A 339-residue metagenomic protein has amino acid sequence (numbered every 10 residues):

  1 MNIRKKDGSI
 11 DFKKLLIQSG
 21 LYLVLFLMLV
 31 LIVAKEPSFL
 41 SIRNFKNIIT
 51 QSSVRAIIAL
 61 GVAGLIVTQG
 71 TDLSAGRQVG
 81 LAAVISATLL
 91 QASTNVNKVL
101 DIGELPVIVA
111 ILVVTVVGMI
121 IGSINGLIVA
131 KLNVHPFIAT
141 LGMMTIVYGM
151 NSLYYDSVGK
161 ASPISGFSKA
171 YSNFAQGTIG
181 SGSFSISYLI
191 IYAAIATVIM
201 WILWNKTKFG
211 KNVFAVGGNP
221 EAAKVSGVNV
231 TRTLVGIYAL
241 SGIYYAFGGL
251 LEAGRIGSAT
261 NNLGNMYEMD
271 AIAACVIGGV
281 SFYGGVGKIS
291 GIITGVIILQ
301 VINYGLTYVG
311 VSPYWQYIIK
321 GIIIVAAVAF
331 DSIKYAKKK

Functional and structural regions predicted by a protein language model:
M1-A59, T94-V109: Membrane-interfacial amphipathic/re-entrant helices at transmembrane-helix boundaries
M1-F26, V30, A34, Y154 (+2 more regions): Cytosolic-side transmembrane-helix boundaries in multi-pass membrane proteins
V30-K35, I42-T94, L127-N133, G279-I289 (+1 more regions): Single transmembrane alpha-helix segments in multi-pass membrane proteins
P37-T50, S152-Y154, V158, W204 (+4 more regions): Inter-helical junctions in multi-pass inner-membrane proteins, predominant in energy-converting antiporter-like
V96-M144, T294: Alpha-helical transmembrane segments within multi-pass membrane transporters and channels
P106-V114, I121, N125, G182-S258: Helix-loop-helix "hairpin" substructures at the membrane interface of multi-pass membrane proteins
F137-K206, T233-G236, I256-G264: Transmembrane helix-bundle core of multi-pass membrane transporters and related energy-transducing complexes
Y238, Y245, R255-G321: Transmembrane alpha-helical segments in multi-pass inner-membrane proteins
